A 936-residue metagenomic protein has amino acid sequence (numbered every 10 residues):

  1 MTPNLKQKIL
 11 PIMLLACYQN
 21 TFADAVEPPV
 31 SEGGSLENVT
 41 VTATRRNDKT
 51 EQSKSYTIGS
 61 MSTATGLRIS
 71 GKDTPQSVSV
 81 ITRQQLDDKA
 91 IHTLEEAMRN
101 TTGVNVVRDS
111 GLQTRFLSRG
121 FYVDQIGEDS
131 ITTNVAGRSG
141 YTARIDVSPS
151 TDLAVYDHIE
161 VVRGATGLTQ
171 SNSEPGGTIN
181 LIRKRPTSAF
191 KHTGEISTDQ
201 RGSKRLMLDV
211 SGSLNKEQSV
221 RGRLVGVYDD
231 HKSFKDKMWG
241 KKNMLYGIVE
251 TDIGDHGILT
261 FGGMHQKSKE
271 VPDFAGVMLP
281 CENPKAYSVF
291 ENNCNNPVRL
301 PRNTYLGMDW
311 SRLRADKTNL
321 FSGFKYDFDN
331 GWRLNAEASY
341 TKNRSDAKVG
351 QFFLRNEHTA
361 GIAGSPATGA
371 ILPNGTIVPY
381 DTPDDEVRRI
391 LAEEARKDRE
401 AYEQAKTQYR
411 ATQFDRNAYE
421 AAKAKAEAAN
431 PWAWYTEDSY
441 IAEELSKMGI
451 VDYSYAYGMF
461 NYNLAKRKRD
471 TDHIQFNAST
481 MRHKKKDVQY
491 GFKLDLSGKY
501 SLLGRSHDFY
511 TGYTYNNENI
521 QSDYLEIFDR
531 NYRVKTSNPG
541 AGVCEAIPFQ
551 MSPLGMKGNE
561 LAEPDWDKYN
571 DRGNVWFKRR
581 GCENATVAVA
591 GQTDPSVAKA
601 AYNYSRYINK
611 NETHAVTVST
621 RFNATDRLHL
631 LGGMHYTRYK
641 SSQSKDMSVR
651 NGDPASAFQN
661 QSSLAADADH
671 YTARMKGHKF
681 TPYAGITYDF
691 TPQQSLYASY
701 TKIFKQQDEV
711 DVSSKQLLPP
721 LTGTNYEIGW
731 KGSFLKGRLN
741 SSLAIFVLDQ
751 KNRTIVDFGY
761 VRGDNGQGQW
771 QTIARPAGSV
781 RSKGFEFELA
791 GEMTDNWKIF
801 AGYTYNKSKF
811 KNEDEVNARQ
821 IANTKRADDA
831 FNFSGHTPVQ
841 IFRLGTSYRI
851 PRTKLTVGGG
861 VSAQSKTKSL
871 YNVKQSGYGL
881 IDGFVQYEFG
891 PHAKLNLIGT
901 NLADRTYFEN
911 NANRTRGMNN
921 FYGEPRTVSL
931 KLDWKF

Functional and structural regions predicted by a protein language model:
L36-A189, I728: Acidic, small-polar-rich N-terminal luminal/periplasmic segments of exported/outer-membrane proteins
A154-D157, L168-G247, I253-G257, T318 (+2 more regions): Outer-membrane beta-barrel translocator/receptor signature
F190, Q218-V220, H256-F261, G331-L334 (+8 more regions): Repeated loop/turn-to-beta-strand initiation elements of outer-membrane beta-barrel proteins
D229-S233, Y246-D252, H256-D327, G331-R333 (+6 more regions): Acidic/polar loop-and-plug regions of large Gram-negative outer-membrane beta-barrel proteins
E250-H256, D487, S506-I527, N531-A546 (+8 more regions): Structural signature of Gram-negative outer-membrane beta-barrels, strongest in the C-terminal barrel of TonB-dependent
D327-D329, R333-S339, D689, S695-S699 (+4 more regions): Membrane-embedded beta-barrel scaffold of Gram-negative outer-membrane proteins
D626-R627, V747-D749, R775-Y871, A903-D904 (+1 more regions): Gram-negative outer-membrane beta-barrel transporters
D749-K751, V756, K854, S862-K868 (+1 more regions): C-terminal beta-signal and adjacent terminal beta-strands/loops of Gram-negative outer-membrane beta-barrel proteins
